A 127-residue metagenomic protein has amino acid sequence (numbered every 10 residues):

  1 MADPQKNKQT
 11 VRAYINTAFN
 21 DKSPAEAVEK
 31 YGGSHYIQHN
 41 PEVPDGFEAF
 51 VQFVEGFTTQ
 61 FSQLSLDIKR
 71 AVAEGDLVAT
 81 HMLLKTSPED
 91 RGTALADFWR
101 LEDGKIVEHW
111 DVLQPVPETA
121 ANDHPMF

Functional and structural regions predicted by a protein language model:
M1-F127: C-terminal and inter-domain tail/linker signature
